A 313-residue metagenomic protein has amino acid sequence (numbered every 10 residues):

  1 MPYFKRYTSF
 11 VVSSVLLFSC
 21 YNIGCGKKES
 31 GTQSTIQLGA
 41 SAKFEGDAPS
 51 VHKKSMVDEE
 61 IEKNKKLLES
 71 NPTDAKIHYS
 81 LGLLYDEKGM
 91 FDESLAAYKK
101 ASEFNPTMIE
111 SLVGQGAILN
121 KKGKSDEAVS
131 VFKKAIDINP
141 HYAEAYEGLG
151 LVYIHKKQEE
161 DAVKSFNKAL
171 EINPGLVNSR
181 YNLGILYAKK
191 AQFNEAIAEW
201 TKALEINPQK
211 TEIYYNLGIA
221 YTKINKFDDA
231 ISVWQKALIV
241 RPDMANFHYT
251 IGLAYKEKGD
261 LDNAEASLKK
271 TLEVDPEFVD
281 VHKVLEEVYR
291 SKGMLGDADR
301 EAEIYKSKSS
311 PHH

Functional and structural regions predicted by a protein language model:
P2-V11: Bacterial N-terminal signal peptides that target proteins for export
G24-K76, S80, L84-G89, A96 (+1 more regions): N-terminal leader/linker segments that initiate helical-solenoid repeat arrays
E29-S41, D47-A48, D58, E257 (+2 more regions): Terminal, low-structured helical/coil segments at or just beyond the last alpha-helical repeat
K53-K66, K88-K100, K121-K134, E144 (+7 more regions): Structural signature of tandem alpha-helical TPR/SEL1-like repeats, specifically the intra-repeat loop/turn
S70, F104, I138, I172 (+4 more regions): Structural marker of alpha-solenoid helical repeat scaffolds
A75-K76, I109-E110, A143-E144, V177-N178 (+3 more regions): Helix-start (N-cap) detector for alpha-helical repeat units in TPR-like alpha-solenoids, especially tetratricopeptide
